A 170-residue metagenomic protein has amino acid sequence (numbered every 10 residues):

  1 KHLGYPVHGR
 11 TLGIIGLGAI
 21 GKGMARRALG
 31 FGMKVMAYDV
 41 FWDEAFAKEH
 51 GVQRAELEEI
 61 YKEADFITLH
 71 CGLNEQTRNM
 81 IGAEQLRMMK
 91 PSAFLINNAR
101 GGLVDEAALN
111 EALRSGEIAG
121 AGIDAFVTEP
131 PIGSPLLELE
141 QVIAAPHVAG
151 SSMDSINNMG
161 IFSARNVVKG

Functional and structural regions predicted by a protein language model:
K1, I14, G150, D154: Charge-dense, low-complexity intrinsically disordered segments
H2-P91: Rossmann-like dinucleotide/phosphate-binding beta-alpha-beta segment
S92-G170: Rossmann-like dinucleotide-binding domain for NAD(H)/NADP(H)
